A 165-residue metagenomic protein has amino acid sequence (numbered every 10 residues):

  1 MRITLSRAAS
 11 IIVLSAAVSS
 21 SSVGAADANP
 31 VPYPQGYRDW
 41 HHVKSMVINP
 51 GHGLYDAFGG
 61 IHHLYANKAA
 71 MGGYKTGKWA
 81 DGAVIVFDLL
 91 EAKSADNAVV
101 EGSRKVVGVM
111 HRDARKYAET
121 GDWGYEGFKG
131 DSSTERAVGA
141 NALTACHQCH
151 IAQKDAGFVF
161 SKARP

Functional and structural regions predicted by a protein language model:
M1-I11: Bacterial N-terminal signal peptides that target proteins for export
I3, V23-A25: Low-complexity, Gly/Pro
A9-S20: Bacterial N-terminal signal peptides
A26-F58, G72, T76-P165: Sequence context surrounding c-type heme c attachment/ligation sites in exported
G59-A70: Short, structured beta-strand/loop micro-motifs enriched in basic residues and often containing a Trp
